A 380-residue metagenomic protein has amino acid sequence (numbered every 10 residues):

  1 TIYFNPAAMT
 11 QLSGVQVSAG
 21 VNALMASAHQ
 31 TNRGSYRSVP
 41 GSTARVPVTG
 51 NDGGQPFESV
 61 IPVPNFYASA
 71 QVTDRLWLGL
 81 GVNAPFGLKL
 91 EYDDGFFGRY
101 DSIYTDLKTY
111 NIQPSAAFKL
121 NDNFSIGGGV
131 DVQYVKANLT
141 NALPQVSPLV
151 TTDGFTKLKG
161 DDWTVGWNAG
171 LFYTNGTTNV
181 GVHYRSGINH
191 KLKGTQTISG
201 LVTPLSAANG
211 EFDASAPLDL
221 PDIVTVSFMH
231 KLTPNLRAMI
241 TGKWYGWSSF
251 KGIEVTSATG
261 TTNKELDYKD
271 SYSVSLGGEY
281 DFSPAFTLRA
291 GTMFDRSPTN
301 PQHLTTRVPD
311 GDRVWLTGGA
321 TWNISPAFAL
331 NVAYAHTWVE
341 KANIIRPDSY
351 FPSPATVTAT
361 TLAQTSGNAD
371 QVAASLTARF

Functional and structural regions predicted by a protein language model:
I2-A7: N-terminal periplasmic accessory domains that precede and gate Gram-negative outer-membrane beta-barrel machines
T10-H29: Transmembrane beta-strand segments of Gram-negative outer membrane beta-barrel proteins
G14, Q30, R37-G53, V60-F380: Outer-membrane beta-barrel porins/channels
